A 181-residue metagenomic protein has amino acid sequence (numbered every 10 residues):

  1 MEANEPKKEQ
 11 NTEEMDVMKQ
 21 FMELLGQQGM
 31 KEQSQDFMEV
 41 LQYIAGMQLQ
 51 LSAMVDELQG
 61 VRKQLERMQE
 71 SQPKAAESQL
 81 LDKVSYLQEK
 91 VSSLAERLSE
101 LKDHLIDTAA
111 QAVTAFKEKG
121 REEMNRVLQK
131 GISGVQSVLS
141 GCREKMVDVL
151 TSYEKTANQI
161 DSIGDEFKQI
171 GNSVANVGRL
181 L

Functional and structural regions predicted by a protein language model:
M1-P6, L105, V174, R179-L181: Non-Sec secretion/translocation targeting segments of pathogen effectors
M1-S92, E96-S99: Leu/Val/Ala/Ile-rich N-terminal alpha-helices, chiefly Sec-type signal peptides and the beginnings
V55-Q69, A95, S99-K102, A109 (+5 more regions): Extended amphipathic alpha-helical scaffold segments
S71-K83, K90, A95-R97, K102-H104 (+5 more regions): Extended amphipathic alpha-helical heptad-repeat regions
A112, F116-L181: Extended, low-complexity amphipathic alpha-helical repeat segments
